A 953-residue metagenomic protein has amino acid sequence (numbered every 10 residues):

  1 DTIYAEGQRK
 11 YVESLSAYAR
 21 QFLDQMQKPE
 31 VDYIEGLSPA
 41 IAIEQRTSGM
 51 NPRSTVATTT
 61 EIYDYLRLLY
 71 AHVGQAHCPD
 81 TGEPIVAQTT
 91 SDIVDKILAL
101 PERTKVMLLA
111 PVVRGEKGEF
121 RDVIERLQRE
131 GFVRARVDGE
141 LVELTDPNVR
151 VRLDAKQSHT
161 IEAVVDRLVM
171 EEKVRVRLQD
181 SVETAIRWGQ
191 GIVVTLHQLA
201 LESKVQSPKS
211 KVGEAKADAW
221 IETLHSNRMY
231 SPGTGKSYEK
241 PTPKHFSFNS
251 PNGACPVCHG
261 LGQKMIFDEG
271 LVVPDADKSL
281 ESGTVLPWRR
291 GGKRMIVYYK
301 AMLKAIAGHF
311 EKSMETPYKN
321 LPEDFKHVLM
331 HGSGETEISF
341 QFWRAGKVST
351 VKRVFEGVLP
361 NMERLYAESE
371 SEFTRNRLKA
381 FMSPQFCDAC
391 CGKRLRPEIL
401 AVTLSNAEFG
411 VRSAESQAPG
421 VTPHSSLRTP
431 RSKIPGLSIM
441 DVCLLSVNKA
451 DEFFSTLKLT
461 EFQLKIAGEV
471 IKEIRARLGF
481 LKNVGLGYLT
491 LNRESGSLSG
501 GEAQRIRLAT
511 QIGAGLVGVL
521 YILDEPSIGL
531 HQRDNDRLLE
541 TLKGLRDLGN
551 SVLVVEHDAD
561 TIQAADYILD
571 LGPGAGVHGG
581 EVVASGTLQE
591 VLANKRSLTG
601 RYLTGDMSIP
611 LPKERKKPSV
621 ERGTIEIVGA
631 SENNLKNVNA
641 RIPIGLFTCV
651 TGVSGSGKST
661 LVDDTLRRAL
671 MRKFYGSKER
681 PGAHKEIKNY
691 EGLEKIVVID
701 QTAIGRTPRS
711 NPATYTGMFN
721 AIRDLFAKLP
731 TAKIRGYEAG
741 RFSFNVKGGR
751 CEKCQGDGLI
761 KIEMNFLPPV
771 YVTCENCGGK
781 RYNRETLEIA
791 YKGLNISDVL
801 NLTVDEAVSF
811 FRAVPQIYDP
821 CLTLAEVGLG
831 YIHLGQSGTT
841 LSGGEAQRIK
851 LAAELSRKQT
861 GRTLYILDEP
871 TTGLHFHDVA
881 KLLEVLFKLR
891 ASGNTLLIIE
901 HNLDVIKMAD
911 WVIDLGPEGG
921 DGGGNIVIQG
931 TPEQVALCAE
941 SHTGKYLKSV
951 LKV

Functional and structural regions predicted by a protein language model:
D1-V953: Conserved phosphate-binding elements of NTP-dependent enzyme cores
